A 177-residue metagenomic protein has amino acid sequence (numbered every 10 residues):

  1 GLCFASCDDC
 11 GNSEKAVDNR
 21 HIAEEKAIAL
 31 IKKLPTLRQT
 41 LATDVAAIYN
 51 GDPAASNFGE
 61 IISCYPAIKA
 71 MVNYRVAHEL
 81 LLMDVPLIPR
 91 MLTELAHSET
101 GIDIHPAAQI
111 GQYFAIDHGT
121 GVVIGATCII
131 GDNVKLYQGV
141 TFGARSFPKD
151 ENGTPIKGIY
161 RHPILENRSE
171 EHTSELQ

Functional and structural regions predicted by a protein language model:
G1-E94: Terminal amphipathic alpha-helical/low-complexity segments used for targeting or macromolecular assembly
A77-E170, S174: Flexible, glycine/small-residue-enriched loop-and-beta-strand segment within the central core of proteins
